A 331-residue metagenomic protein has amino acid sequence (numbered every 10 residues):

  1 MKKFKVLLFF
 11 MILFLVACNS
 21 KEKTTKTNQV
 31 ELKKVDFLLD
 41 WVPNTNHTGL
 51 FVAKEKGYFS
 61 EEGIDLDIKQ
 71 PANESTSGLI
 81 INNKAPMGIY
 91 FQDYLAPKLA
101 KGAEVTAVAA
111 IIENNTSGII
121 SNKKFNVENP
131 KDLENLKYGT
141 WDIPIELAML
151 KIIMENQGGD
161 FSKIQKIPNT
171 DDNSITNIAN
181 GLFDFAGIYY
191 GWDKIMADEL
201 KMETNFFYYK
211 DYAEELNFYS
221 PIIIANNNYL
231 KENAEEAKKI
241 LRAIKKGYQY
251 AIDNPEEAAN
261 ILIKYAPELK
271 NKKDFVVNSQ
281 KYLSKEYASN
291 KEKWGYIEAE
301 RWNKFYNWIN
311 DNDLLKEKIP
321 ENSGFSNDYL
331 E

Functional and structural regions predicted by a protein language model:
K2-F9: Sec-dependent signal peptide recognition, specifically the positively charged N-region followed immediately by
F14-A17: C-terminal motif of bacterial Sec signal peptides marking the signal peptidase cleavage site
N19-K21: Bacterial signal peptide processing site
N28-T170, N177-N180, D184-I188, F207 (+1 more regions): Short, glycine-/small- and polar/acidic-enriched structural segments that line small-molecule recognition paths
D93-Y94, N173-N177, G181-A266: Pocket-lining segment of extracytoplasmic ligand-binding domains
F161-Q165, E268-S279, K316-S323: Short, surface-exposed acidic
E232-N312: Secondary-structure end/capping motifs
W302-E331: Conserved C-terminal helix/tail region of periplasmic/extracytoplasmic solute-binding proteins
